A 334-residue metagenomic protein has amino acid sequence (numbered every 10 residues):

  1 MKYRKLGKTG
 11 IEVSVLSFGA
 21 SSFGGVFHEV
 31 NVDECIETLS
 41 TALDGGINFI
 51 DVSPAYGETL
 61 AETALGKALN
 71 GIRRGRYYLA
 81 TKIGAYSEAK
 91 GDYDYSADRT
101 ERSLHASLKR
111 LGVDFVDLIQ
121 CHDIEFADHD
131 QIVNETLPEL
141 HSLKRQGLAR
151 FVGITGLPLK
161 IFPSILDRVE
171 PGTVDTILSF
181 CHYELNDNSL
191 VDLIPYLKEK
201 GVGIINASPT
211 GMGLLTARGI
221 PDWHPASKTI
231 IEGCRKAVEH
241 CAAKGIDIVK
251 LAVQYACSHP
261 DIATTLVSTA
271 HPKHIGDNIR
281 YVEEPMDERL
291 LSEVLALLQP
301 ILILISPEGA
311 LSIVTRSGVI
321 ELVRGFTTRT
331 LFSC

Functional and structural regions predicted by a protein language model:
M1-Y77: N-terminal binding-site loop/beta-alpha segment at the start of enzyme catalytic domains that lines or forms
L6, F18, C35, I50 (+9 more regions): Conserved, mostly hydrophobic/aromatic
K8, G66-R74, K109-G112, L166-E170 (+1 more regions): Acidic (Asp/Glu)-rich catalytic clusters
S21-D33, Y86-R99, A127: Active-site mouth loops of central-metabolism enzymes
E29-A42, Y95-L111, P158-D167: Short, acidic/polar
K109-A127: Active-site groove signature of glycoside hydrolases
I124-I301: Beta/alpha (TIM)-barrel catalytic core signal, keyed to glycine-rich beta->alpha loops juxtaposed to Asp/Glu that bind
S312, S317, R324-C334: Low-acidity, Ser/Thr- and Arg-rich intrinsically disordered low-complexity segments
